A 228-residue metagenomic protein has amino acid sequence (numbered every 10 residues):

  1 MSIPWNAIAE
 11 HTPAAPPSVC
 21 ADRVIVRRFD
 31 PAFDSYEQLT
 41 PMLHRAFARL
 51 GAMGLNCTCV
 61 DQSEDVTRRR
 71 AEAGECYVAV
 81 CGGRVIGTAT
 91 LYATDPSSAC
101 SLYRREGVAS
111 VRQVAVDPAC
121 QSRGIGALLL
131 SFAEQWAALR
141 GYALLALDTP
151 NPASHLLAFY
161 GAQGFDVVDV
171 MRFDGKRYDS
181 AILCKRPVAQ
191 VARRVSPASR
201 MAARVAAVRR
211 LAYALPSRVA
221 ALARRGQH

Functional and structural regions predicted by a protein language model:
S2-D34, V191-A198, R204-V205: Conserved N-terminal entry element of GNAT/NAT acetyltransferase domains
D30-D34, H44-R69: Conserved GNAT-fold acetyl-CoA-binding loop/helix
V78, R84-A93, S110, A115: Conserved beta-strand in the GNAT
T94-V111, Q121: A conserved beta-turn-beta hairpin within the catalytic core of GNAT-like acetyltransferases that forms part
R112-Q121, P150: A short, internal acetyl-CoA/4′-phosphopantetheine-binding micro-motif in the GNAT/acyltransferase core
V116, S122-Q135, A162: Conserved acetyl-CoA-binding loop-helix of GNAT-fold acetyltransferases
L130, A137-T149: Conserved GNAT acetyl-CoA-binding A-motif
L147-L157, F173-R177: Conserved beta-strand-loop-alpha-helix junction that forms the acyl-donor binding cleft
